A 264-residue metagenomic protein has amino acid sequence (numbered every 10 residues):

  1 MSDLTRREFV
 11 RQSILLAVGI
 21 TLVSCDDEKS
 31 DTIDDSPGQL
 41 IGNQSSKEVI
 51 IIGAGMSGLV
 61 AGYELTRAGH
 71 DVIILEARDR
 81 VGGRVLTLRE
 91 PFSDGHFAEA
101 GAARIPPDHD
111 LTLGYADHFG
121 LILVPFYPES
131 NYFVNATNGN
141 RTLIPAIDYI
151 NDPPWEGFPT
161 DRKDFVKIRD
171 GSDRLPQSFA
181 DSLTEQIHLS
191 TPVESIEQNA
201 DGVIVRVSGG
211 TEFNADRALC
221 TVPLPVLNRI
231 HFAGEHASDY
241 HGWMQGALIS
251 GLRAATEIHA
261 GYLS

Functional and structural regions predicted by a protein language model:
M1-S264: FAD-dinucleotide binding site
